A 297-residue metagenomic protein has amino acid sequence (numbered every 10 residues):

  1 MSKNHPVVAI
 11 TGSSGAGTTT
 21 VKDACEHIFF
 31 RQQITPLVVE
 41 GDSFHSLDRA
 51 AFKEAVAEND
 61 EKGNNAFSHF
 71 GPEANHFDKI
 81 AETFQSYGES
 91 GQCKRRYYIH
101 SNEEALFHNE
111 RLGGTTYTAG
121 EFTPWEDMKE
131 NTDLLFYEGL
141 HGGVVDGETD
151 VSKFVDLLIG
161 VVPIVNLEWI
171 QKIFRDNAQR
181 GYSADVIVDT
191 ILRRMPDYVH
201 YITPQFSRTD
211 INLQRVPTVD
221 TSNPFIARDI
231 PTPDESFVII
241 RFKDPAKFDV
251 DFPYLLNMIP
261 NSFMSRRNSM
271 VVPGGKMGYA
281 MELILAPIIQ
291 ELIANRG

Functional and structural regions predicted by a protein language model:
M1-H5: Phosphate-binding P-loop
V8-I10: Hydrophobic anchor at the beta1->P-loop junction of P-loop NTPases
S13: P-loop (Walker A) phosphate-binding loop of NTP-binding proteins
T18: Conserved lysine of the Walker
V21-K22, E26: Post-Walker A alpha-helix
I34-E40, F44-F107: Conserved nucleotide-sensing/catalytic segment adjacent to the nucleotide-binding pocket in NTP-handling enzymes
G114-E130, L134, V151-K153, V165-G297: C-terminal accessory "lid"/substrate-recognition subdomains
